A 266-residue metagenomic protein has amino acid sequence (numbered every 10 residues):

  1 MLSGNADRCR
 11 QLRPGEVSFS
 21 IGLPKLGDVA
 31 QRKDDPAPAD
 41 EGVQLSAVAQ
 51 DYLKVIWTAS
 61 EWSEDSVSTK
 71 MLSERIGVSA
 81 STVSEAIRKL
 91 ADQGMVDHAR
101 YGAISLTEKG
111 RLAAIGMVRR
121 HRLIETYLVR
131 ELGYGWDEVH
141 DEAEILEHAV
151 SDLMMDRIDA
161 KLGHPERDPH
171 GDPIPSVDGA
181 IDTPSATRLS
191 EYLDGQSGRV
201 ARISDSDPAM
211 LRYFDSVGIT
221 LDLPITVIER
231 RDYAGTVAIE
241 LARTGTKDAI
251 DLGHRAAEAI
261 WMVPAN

Functional and structural regions predicted by a protein language model:
S3, P14-E16, E147-E258: Mid-protein regulatory/catalytic core that forms ligand/cofactor-binding pockets and protein-protein interaction
S18-G77: Extreme N-terminal segment that seeds HTH/winged-HTH DNA-binding domains in transcriptional regulators
S81: Key DNA-contact positions within bacterial/archaeal DNA-binding proteins
I87-R88: Short, hydrophobic-biased segments on the C-terminal half of alpha helices that form "recognition helices"
D92-A99: A short, conserved structural fragment
G102-H121: Basic, amphipathic "hinge/linker" alpha-helix immediately C-terminal to the N-terminal HTH DNA-binding motif
